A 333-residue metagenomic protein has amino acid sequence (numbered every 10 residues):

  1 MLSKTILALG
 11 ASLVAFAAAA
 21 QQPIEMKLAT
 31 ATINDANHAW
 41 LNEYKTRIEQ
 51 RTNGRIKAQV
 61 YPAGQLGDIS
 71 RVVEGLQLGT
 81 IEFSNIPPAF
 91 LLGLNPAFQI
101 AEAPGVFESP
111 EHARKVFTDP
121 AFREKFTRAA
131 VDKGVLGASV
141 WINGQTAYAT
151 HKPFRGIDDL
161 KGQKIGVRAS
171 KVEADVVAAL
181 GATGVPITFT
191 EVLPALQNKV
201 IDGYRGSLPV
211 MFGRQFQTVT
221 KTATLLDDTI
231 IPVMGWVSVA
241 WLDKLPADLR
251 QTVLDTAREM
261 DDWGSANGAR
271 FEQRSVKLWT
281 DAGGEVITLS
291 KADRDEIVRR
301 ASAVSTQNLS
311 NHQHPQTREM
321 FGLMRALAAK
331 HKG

Functional and structural regions predicted by a protein language model:
M1-L9: Bacterial N-terminal signal peptides that target proteins for export
S12, Q21-A113, A121-G333: N-terminal secretory/targeting leader peptides
A15-A17: N-terminal signal peptide c-region/cleavage motif recognized by signal peptidases
